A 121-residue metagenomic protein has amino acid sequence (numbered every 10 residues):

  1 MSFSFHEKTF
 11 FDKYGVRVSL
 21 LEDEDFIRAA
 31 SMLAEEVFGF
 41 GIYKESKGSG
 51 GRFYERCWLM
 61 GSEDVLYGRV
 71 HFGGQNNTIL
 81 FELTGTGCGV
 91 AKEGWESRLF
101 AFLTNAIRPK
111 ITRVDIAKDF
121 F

Functional and structural regions predicted by a protein language model:
M1-F121: Structured, helix-rich domain cores that form ligand/interaction pockets
